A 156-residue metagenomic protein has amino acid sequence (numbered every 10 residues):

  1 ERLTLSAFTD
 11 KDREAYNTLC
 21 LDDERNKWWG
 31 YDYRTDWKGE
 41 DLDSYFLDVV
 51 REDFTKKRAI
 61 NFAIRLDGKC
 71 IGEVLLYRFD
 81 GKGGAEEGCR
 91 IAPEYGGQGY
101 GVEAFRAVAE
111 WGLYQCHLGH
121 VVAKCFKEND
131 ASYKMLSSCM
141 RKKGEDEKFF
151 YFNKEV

Functional and structural regions predicted by a protein language model:
E1-K27, N61-V156: Acyl-donor (CoA/ACP) binding surface of acyl/acetyltransferases
C20, W29, D53-T55: Hydrophobic residues in alpha-helical segments
N26-D48: Conserved GNAT-fold acetyl-CoA-binding loop/helix
R34-K38, I60, E128: Short, conserved alpha-helical segments within structured domains
W37, Y45, K57, G97 (+1 more regions): Intrinsic structural disorder
L47-F62, G72: A short helix-loop-beta-strand connector motif used in the catalytic cores of GNAT acetyltransferases and, in some
